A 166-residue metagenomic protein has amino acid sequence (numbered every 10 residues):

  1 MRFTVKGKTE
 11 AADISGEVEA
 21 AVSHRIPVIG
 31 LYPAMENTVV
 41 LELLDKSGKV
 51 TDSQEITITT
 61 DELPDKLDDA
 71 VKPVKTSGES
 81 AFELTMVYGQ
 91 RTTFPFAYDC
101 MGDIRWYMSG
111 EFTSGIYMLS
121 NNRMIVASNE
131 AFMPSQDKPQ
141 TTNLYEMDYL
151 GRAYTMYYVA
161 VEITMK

Functional and structural regions predicted by a protein language model:
M1-R2, T92: Exposed beta-strand and adjacent loop surfaces of beta-rich binding modules that mediate intermolecular recognition
R2-D13: Extracellular low-complexity, O-glycosylation-prone stalks/linkers
A12, E17-A20: Short, conserved catalytic-motif segment at the N-terminal edge
A21-I29, E36-K166: Histidine-/acidic-rich catalytic cores in large beta-rich domains
